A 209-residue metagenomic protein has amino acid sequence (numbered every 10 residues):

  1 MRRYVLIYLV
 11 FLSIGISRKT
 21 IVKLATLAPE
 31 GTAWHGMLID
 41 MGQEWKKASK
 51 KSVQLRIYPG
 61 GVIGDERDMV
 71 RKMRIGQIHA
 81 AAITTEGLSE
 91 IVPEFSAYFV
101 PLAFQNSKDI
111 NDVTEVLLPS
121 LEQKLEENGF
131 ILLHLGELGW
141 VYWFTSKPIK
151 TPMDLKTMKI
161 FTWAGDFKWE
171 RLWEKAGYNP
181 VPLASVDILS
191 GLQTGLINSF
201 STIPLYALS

Functional and structural regions predicted by a protein language model:
Y4-L12: Sec-dependent N-terminal signal peptides
I7, R18-K108, L125-S209: N-terminal secretory/targeting leader peptides
K108-E122: A gly/proline- and charged-residue-enriched helix-loop-helix capping module
